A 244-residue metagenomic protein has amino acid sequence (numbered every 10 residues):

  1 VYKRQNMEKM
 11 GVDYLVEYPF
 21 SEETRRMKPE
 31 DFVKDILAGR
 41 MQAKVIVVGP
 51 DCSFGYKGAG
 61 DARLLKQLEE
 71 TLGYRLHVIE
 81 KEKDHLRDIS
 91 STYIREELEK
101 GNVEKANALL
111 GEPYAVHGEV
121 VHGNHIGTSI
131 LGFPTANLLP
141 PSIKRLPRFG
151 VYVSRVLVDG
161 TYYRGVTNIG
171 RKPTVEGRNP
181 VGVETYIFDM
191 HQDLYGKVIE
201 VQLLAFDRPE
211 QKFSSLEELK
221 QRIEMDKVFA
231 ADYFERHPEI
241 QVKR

Functional and structural regions predicted by a protein language model:
V1-Y2: Short, small-residue-biased leader/transition segments that mark boundaries at the very start of proteins
N6-G11: ATP-dependent adenylation/nucleotidyltransferase module used to activate substrates
D13-P19: Short, well-structured secondary-structure segments
P19, E80-E82, A205: Residues at the C-termini of beta-strands that transition into short coil/loop
P19, P50, I169-R171: Short secondary-structure boundary segments
E23-F133, L157, Q192, S214-E218 (+2 more regions): Classical nucleotidyltransferase
G123-R244: Phosphate/ribose-recognition catalytic cores of enzymes acting on nucleotide-derived substrates
